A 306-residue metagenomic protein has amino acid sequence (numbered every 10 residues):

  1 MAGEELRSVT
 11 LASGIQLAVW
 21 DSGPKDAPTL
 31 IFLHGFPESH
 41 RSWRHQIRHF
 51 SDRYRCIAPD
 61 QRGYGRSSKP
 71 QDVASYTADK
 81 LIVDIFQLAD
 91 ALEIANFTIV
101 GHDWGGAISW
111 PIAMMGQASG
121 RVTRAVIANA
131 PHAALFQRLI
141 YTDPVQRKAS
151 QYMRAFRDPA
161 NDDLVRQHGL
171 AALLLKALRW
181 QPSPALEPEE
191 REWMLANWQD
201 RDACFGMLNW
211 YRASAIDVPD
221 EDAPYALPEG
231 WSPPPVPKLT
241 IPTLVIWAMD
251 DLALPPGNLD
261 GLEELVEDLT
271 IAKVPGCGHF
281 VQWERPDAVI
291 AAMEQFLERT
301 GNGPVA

Functional and structural regions predicted by a protein language model:
M1-S8, N302-A306: Basic/polar N-terminal segments that are highly enriched at the extreme N-terminus, encompassing both cleavable
A2-E4, I15-L17, I57, G65-V100 (+3 more regions): Flexible "cap/lid" subdomain of the alpha/beta-hydrolase fold that forms the substrate-access gate
L11, G23-K25, F50, P235-L239: Short, flexible hinge/linker loops that cap or flank conserved catalytic cores
A18-S68, L88: Conserved HGGG/HGGXW glycine-rich cap/lid loop of the alpha/beta-hydrolase fold
P24-K25, A91-A95, F296, T300: Glycine-rich phosphate-binding loop signature in dinucleotide/nucleotide-binding domains
Q46, I112, A292-F296: Hydrophobic residues on the short alpha-helix immediately C-terminal to a glycine-rich phosphate/catalytic loop
R62, G105, G278: Adenine-nucleotide cofactor-binding loop residues
D268-A306: Catalytic active-site module of serine/aspartate enzymes centered on a nucleophile-bearing elbow/loop
